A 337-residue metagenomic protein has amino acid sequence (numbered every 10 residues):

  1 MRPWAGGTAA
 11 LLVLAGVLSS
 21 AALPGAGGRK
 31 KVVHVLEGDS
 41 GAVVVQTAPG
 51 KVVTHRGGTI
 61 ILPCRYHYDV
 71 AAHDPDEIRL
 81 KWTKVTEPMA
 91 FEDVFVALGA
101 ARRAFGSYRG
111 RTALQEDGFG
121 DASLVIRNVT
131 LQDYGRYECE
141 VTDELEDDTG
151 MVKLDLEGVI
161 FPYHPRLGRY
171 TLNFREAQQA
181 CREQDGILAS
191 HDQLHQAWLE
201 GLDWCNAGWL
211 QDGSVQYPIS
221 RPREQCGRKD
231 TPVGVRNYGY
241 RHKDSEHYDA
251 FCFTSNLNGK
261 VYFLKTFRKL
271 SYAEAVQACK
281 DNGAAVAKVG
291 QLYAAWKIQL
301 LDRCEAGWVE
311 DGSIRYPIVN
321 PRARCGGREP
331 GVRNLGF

Functional and structural regions predicted by a protein language model:
R2-V52: N-terminal Sec-dependent signal peptide, specifically the hydrophobic helical h-region
R29-K31, V70-I78, E140-G158: Extracellular/luminal immunoglobulin-like beta-sandwich modules
C64, W82, Y137-C139, C181 (+2 more regions): Core motif of extracellular immunoglobulin-like domains
V70-R109, D192-Q193, G290: N-terminal V-set
R109-V152: Ligand-binding face of N-terminal immunoglobulin V-set domains in extracellular IgSF glycoproteins
E157-R175, C205-N206, Q225-L270, N320-E329: Extracellular disulfide-stabilized recognition modules
F174-G201, F263-L264, Y272-C304: Conserved hydrophobic ligand-interaction patch in extracellular adhesion modules
Q193-R241, Q291-F337: An exposed tryptophan-centered "aromatic clamp" motif
